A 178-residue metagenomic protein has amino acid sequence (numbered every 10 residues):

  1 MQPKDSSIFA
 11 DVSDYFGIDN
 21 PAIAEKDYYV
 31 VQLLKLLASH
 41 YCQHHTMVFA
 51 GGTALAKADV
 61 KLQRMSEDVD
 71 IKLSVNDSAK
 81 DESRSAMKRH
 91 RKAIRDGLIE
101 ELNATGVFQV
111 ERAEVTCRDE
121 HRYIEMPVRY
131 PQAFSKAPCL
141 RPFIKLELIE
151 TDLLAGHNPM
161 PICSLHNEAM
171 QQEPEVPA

Functional and structural regions predicted by a protein language model:
M1-I8, N76-A79, S83, M87 (+1 more regions): General structural signal for secondary-structure boundaries
M1-V48, A93-G97: Helical scaffold of the NTase/Pol beta-like nucleotidyltransferase catalytic core
A10, P21, V31-K35, D96-A178: Catalytic cores of NTP-dependent nucleotidyl/adenyl transfer enzymes across multiple folds
V12-D19, T53, S74-R84: Glycine-/proline-rich flexible loop or hinge segments
A38-V69, S74-S78: Active-site nucleotide-donor binding segment shared across nucleotidyl transfer reactions
A58-L62, E82-S85, N158: Short, conserved acidic/polar surface loops in the N-terminal third of protein domains
L73-A113: Metal-dependent nucleotidyltransferase catalytic core
